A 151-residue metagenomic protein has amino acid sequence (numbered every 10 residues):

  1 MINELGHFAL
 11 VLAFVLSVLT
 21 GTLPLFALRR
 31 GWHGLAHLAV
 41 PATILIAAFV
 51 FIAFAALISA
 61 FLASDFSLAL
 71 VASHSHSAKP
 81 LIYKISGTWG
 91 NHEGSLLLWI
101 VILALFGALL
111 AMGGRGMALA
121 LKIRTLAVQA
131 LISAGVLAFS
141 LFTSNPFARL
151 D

Functional and structural regions predicted by a protein language model:
M1-D151: Polytopic transmembrane helical bundles with strong interfacial aromatic enrichment
